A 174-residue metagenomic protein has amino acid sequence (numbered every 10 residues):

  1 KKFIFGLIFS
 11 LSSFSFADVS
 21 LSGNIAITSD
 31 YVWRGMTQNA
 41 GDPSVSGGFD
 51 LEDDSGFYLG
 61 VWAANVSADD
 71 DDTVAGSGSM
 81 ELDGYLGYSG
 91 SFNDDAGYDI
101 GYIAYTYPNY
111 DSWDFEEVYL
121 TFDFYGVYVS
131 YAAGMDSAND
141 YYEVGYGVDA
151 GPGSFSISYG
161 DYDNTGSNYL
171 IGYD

Functional and structural regions predicted by a protein language model:
K2-L7, L11-D174: Outer-membrane beta-barrel proteins
